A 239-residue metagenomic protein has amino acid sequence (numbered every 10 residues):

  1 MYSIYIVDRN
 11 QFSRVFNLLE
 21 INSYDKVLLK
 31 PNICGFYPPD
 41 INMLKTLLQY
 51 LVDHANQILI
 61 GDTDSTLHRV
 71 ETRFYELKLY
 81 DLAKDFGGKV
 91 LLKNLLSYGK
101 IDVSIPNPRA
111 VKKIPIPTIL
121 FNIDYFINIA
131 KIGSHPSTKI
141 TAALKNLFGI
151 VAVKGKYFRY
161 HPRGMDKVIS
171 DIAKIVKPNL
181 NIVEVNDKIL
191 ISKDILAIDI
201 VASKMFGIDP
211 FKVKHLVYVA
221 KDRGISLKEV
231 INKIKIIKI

Functional and structural regions predicted by a protein language model:
M1-I239: N-terminal and secondary-structure boundary signal
